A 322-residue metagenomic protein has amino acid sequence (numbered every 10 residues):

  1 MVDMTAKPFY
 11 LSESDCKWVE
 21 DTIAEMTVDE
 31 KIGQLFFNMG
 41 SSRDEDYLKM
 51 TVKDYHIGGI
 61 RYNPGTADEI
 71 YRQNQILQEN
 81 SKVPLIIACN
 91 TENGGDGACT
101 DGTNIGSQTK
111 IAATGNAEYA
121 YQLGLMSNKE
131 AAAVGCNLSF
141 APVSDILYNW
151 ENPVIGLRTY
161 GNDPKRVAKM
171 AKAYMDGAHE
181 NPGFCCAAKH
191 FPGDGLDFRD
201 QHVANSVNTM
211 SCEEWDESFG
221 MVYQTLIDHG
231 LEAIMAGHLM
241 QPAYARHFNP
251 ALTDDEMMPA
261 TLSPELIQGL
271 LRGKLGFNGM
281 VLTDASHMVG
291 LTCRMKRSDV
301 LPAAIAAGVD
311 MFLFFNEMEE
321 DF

Functional and structural regions predicted by a protein language model:
M1-G106: N-terminal hydrophobic targeting/anchoring segments and the immediately downstream early-domain regions of hydrolases
T27, I70-E79, L85, G95-G97 (+1 more regions): Second-shell residues forming the walls of enzyme active-site clefts
Q34-D44, Q108-Q122, A204-S218, H287-M295: Active-site mouth loops of central-metabolism enzymes
F37, V52-Y62, N137-D145, G308-F312: Divalent metal-dependent hydrolysis catalytic cores, especially in the metallo-beta-lactamase
S41-D54, A120-E130, E214-T225, M295-L301: Short, acidic/polar
T66-I70, A113-K129, P164-K169, E213-D216: Glycine-rich anion/phosphate-binding loops
N90, S127-S139, G183: Acidic-leg catalytic submotif of subtilisin-like serine proteases
S144-V154: Short, conserved phosphate-binding/catalytic loop or strand-edge motifs used in phosphoryl-/nucleotidyl-transfer
